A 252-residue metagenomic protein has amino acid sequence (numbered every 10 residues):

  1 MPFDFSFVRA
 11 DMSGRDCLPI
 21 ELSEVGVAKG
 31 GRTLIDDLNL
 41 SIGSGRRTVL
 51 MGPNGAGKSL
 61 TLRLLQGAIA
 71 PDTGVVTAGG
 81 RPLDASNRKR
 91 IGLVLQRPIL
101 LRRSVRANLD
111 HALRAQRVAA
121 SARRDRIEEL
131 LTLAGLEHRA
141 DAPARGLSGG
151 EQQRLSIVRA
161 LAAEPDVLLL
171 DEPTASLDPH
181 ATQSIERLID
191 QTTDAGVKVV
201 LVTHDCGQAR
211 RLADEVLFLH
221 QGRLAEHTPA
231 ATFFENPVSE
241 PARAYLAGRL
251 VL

Functional and structural regions predicted by a protein language model:
Q66: Helix-to-loop junction immediately C-terminal to a conserved catalytic motif
S121-R139: Conserved ABC ATPase "signature" region
P143-L147, E151: Conserved ABC ATPase signature
E164: Conserved catalytic motifs of ABC-family nucleotide-binding domains
L168-D171: Catalytic Walker B motif of ABC-type/P-loop ATPase nucleotide-binding domains
P179-A181: Helix N-cap at the start of a conserved alpha-helix in ABC-type nucleotide-binding domains
